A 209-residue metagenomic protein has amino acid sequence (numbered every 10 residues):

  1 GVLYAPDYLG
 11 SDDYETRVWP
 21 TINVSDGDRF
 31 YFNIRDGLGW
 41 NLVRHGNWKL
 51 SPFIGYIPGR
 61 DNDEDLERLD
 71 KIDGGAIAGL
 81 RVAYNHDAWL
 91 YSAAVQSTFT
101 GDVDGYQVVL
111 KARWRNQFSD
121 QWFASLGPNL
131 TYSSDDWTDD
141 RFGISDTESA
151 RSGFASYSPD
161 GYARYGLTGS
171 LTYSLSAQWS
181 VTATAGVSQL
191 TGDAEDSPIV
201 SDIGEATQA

Functional and structural regions predicted by a protein language model:
G1-A5, G37, F53-I57, A94-T98 (+2 more regions): Outer-membrane beta-barrel pore domains and translocons
G1-N33: Short glycine/proline- and aromatic-enriched beta-strand/turn motifs that initiate or cap beta-hairpins
G1-P6, F30-L38, N62-E67, L90-F99: Transmembrane beta-strand segments that form the barrel wall of outer-membrane beta-barrel proteins
V2, V24-D26, L42, V82-H86 (+4 more regions): Residue-level signature of outer-membrane beta-barrel architecture
Y14-P20, G46, I72-A78, D104-V108 (+2 more regions): Residues that define the transmembrane beta-barrel architecture of outer-membrane proteins
I22, I34, L50-I54, V82 (+5 more regions): Membrane-embedded beta-strand positions of outer-membrane beta-barrel proteins
D28-F32, W48, A88-S92, Q121-A124 (+1 more regions): Repeated loop/turn-to-beta-strand initiation elements of outer-membrane beta-barrel proteins
G39-N41, G101-G204: Outer-membrane beta-barrel transmembrane domain signature
